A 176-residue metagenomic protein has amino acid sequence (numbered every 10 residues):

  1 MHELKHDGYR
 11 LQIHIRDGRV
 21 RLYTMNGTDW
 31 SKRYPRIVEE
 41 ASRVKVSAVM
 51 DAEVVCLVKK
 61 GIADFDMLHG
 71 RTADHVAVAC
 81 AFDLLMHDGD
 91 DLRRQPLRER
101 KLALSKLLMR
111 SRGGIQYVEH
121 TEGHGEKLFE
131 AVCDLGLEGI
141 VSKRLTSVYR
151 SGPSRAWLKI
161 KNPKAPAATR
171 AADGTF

Functional and structural regions predicted by a protein language model:
M1-F176: Catalytic cores of nucleic-acid ligases and guanylyltransferases
